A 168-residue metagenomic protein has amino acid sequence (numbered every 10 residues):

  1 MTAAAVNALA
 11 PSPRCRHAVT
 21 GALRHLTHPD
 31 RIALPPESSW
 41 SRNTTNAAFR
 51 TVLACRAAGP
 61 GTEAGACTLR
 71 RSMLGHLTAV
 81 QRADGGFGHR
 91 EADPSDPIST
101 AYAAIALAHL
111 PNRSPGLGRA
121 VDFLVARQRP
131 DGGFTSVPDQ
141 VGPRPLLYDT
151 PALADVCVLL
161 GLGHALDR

Functional and structural regions predicted by a protein language model:
M1-R24, P29-G75, V80-D122, R129-R168: An alpha-helical repeat/solenoid feature that recognizes helix-turn-helix modules
